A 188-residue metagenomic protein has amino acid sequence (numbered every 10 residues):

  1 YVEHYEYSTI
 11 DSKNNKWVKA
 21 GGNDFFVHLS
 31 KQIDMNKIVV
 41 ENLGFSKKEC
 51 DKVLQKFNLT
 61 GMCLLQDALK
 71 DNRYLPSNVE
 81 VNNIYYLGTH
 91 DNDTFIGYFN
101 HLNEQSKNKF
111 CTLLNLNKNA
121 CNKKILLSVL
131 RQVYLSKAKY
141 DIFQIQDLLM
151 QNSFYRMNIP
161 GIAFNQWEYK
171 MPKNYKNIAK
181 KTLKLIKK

Functional and structural regions predicted by a protein language model:
Y1-K187: Active-site and adjacent substrate-binding regions of carbohydrate-active enzymes
